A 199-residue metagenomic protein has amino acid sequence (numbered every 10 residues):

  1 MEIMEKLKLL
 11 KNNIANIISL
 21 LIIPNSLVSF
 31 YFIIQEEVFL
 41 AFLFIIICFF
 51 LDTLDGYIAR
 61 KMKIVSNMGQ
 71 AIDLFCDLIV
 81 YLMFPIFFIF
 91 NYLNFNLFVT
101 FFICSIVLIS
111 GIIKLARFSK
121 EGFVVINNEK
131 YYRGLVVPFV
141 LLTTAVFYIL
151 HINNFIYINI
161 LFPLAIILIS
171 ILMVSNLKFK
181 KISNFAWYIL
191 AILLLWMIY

Functional and structural regions predicted by a protein language model:
M1-I3, N128-Y199: C-terminal membrane-associated helical module and adjoining short loops/tails
M1-T53, L172-I198: Topogenic membrane-insertion module of multi-pass membrane proteins
E5, G56-V65, I112-I126, I171-K181: C-terminal ends of transmembrane helices
E5, L9-S19, Q35-F39, Q70 (+4 more regions): Membrane-water interface of alpha-helical transmembrane segments
L10-L20, L27, K61-F118, V140: Multi-pass membrane catalytic core of lipid/isoprenoid biosynthesis enzymes
I18-L21, A41-C48, I103-I106, S110 (+3 more regions): Hydrophobic alpha-helical transmembrane segments of polytopic
V28-L43, I79-C104, A145-L161, I198-Y199: Helix-coil boundary and interhelical linker segments in multi-pass alpha-helical membrane proteins
I46, L54, N67, I109 (+1 more regions): Short glycine/serine/threonine-biased micro-segments
